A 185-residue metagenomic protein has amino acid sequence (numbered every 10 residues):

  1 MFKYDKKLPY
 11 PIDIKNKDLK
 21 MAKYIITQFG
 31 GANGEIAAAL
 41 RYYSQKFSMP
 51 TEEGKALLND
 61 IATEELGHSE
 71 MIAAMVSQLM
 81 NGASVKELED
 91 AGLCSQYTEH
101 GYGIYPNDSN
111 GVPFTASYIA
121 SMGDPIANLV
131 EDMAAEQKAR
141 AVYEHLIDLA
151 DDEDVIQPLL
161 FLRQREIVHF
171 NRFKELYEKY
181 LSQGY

Functional and structural regions predicted by a protein language model:
M1-Y185: Non-heme di-metal
